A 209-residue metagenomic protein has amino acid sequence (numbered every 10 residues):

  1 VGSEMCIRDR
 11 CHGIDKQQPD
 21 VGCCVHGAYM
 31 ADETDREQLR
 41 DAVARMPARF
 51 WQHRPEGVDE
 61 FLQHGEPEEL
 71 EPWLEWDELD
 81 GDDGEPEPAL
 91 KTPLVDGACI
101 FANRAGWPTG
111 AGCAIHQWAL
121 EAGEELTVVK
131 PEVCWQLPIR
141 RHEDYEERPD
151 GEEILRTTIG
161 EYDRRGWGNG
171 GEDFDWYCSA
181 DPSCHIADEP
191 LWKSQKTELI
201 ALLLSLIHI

Functional and structural regions predicted by a protein language model:
G2-I7, I209: Short, small-residue-biased leader/transition segments that mark boundaries at the very start of proteins
E4, K16-Q17, T92, G106 (+2 more regions): Residue-level signal for mature regions of secreted extracellular proteins and peptides
R8, D20-V21, D96, G110 (+2 more regions): Residues immediately within or flanking Cys/His clusters that coordinate Zn2+ in small zinc-binding modules
C11, C23-C24, C99, C113 (+2 more regions): Short cysteine clusters
Q17, G22-V95: Active-site acidic/histidine clusters and adjacent loop/turn architecture that either coordinate catalytic ions
C24, Y29-M30, A111, I115-D144: Short Cys/His-based metal-binding microdomains
H64-W107, G166-I207: Short flanking/linker segments adjacent to small metal-binding domains or redox-active Cys/His motifs
L126-S179: Conserved binding-pocket/active-site segment within a compact domain
